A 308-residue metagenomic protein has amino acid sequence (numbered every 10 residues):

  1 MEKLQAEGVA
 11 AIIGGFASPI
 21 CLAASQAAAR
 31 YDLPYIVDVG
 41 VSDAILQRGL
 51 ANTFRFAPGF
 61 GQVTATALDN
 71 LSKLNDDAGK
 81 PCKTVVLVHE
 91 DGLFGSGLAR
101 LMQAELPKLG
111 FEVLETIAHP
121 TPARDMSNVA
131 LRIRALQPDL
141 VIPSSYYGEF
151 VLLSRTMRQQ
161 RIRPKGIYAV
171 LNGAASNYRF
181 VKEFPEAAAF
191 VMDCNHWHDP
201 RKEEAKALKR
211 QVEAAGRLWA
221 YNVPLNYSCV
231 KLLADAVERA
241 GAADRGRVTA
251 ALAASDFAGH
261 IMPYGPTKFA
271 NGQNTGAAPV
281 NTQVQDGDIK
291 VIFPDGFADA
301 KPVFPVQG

Functional and structural regions predicted by a protein language model:
M1-G308: Extracytosolic ligand-binding ectodomains
